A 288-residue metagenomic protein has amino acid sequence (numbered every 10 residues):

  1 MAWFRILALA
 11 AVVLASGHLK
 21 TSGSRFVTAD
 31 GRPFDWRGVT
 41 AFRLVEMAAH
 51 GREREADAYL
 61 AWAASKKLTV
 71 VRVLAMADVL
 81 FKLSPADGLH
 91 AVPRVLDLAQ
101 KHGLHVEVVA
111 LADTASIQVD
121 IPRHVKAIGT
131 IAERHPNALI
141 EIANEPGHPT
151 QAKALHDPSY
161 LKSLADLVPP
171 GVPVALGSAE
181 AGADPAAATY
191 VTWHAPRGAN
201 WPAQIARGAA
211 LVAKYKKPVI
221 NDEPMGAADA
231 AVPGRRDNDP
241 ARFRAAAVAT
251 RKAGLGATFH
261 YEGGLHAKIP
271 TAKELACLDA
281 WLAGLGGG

Functional and structural regions predicted by a protein language model:
M1-L9: Sec-dependent signal peptide recognition, specifically the positively charged N-region followed immediately by
L9-A15: Boundary at the C-terminal end of the N-terminal hydrophobic targeting segment
S16-L19, A253: Short loop/turn motifs at secondary-structure junctions and domain boundaries
L19-A188, W193-A199: Active-site mouth of glycoside hydrolases
A132, N137-L139, A143-G284: Extracellular glycoside hydrolase catalytic/binding regions
G287-G288: Short, solvent-exposed mixed-charge patches
